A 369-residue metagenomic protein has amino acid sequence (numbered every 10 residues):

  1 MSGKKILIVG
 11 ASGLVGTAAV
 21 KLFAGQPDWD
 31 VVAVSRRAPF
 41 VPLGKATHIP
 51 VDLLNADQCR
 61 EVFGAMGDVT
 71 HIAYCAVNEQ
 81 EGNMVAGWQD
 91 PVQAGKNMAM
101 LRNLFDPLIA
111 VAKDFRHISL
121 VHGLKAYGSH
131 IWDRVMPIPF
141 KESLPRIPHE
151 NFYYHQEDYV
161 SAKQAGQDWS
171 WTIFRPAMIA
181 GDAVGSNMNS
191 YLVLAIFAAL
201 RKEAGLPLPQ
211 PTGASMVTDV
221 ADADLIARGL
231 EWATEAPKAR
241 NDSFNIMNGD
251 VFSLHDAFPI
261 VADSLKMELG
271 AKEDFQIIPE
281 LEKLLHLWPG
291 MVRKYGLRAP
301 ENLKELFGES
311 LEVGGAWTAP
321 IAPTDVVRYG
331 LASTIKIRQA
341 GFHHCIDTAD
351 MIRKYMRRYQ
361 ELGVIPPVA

Functional and structural regions predicted by a protein language model:
G3-P27: N-terminal Rossmann NAD(P)H-binding glycine-rich loop of SDR-like oxidoreductase domains
P39-N103: NAD(P)H-binding glycine-rich loop region in Rossmannoid oxidoreductase-like domains and their noncatalytic homologs
I72-Y74, V85-F152, T172: Conserved Rossmann-fold NAD(P)-dependent oxidoreductase catalytic core, especially the SDR/UDP-sugar
H122, Y159-M188: Conserved beta-loop-beta element that borders a ligand/cofactor-binding pocket
P145-H149, A177-S190, P211-D224, D250: Glycine-rich "substrate-gating" loop/helix at the edge of Rossmann-like oxidoreductase active sites
Q167, I179-I196, D224, W232-F244: Glycine/proline-rich active-site loop of Rossmann-fold NAD(P)-dependent oxidoreductases
I196-A221, N245: A conserved pocket-lining segment of Rossmann-fold NAD(P)-dependent short-chain dehydrogenase/reductase
G229-P320, D325, G330-I335, Q339 (+2 more regions): Mid/C-terminal beta-alpha module of Rossmann-like enzyme folds, strongest in SDR-family dehydrogenases/epimerases
